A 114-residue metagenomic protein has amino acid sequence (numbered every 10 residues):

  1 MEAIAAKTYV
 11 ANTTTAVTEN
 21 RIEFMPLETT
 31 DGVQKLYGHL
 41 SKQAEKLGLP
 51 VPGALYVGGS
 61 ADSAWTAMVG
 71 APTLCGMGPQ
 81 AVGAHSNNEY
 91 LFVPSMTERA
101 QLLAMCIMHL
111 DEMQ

Functional and structural regions predicted by a protein language model:
M1-Q114: Metal-dependent amide/peptide-bond hydrolase catalytic core, centered on the "pita-bread" metallohydrolase fold
